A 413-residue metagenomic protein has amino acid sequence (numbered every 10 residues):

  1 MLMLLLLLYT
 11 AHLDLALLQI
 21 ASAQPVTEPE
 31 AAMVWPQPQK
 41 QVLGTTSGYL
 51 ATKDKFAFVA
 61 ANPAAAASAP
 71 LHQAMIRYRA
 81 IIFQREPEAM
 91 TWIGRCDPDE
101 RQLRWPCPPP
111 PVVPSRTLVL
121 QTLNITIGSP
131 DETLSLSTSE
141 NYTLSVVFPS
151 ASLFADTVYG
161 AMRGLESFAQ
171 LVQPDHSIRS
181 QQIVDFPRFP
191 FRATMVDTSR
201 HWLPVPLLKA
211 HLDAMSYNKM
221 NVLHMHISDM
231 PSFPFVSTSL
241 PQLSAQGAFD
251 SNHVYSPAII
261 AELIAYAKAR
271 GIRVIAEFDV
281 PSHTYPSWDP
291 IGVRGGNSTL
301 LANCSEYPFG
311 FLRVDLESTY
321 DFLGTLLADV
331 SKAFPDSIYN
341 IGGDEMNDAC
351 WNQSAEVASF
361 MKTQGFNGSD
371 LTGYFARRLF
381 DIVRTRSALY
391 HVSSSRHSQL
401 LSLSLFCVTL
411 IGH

Functional and structural regions predicted by a protein language model:
M1-M3, V274: Positively charged n-region of N-terminal signal peptides that target proteins for export
L4-H12, L17-P190, Y390-L401, L405 (+1 more regions): Acidic, contiguous N-terminal accessory segments
F58, V274, V383: A residue-level signal for conserved active-site and pocket-lining positions in enzyme catalytic cores
N62, K219-M220, F278, E345 (+1 more regions): Generic short alpha-helical hydrophobic face used as a protein-protein interaction/packing hotspot
A80-Q84, E88, Q170, A265 (+4 more regions): A generic structural signal for well-ordered alpha-helical segments enriched in polar/charged residues
P130-D321, L327-N340, S354: Feature activates predominantly on carbohydrate-active enzymes
N303, P308-Q399: Active-site neighborhood of glycoside hydrolase catalytic domains
